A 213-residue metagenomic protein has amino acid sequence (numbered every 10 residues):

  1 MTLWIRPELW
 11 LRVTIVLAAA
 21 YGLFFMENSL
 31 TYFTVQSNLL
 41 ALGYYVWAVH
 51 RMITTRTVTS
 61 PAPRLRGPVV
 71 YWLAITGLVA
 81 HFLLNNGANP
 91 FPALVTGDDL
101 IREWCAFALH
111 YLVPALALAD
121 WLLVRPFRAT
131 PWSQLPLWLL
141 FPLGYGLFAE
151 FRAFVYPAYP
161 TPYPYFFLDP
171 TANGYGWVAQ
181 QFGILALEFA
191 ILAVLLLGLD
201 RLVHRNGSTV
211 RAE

Functional and structural regions predicted by a protein language model:
M1-I15: N-terminal membrane topogenic signal
F24-Y32: Short, hydrophobic transmembrane alpha-helix segments
A48-T54, T76-L94, A119-L123: Membrane-helix exit/interface motif
I53-R66, R125-S133: Membrane-interface helix-boundary motifs at transmembrane edges
Y71-G77, L135-F151: Hydrophobic alpha-helical membrane-insertion segments
R102-A115, A179-I184: Membrane-interface loop-to-helix entry segments
L112-T130: Alpha-helical transmembrane segments in multipass membrane proteins, preferentially the mid-helix core
Y156-L195: Membrane-interface transmembrane-helix boundary segments in multi-pass integral membrane proteins
